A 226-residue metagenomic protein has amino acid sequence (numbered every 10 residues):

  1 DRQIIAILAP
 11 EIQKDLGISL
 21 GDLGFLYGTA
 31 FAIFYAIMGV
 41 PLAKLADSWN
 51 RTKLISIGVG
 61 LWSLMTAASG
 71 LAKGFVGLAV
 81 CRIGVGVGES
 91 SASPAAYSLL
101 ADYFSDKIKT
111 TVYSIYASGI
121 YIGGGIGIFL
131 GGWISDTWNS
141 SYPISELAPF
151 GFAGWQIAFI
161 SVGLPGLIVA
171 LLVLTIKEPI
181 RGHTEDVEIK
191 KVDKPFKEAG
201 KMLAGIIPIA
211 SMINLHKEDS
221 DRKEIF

Functional and structural regions predicted by a protein language model:
Q3, F31-V40, S90, G124-G125: Residue-level signature of mid-helix packing/kink "hotspots" within the transmembrane helices of 12-pass Major
L8-I37: Extracellular/periplasmic helix-loop-helix junction of adjacent transmembrane segments in MFS-like secondary
E11, V40-K44, W133: Membrane-interface helix termini in secondary transporters
G17, N50, L71-G77, G88 (+1 more regions): Helix-breaking motifs and short loop linkers at transmembrane-helix boundaries and internal kinks in secondary membrane
I37-V76: Conserved MFS/SLC helix-loop-helix module at the cytosolic interface between two early adjacent transmembrane helices
V80-Y121: Cytoplasmic helix-loop-helix junction between adjacent transmembrane helices in 12-TM secondary transporters
Y116, I120-R181: Helix-loop-helix hairpin linking two adjacent transmembrane segments in secondary transporters
K177-R222: Flexible cytoplasmic inter-helical loops of multi-pass small-molecule transporters
